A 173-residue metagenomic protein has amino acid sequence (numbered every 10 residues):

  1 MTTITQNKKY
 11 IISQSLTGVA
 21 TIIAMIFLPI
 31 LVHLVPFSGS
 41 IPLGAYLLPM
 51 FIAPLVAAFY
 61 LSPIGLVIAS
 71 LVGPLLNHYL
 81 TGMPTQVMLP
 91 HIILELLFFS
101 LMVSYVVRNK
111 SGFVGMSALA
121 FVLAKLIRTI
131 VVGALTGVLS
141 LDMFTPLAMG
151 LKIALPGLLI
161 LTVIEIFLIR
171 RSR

Functional and structural regions predicted by a protein language model:
M1-Q6, I169-R173: Short, charged juxtamembrane terminal tails flanking transmembrane helices
T2-A58, I64-G65: Hydrophobic transmembrane alpha-helices
Y10-I22, L47-F51, L66, M88 (+4 more regions): Residue-level signature of transmembrane alpha-helical entry/exit and packing/kink sites in multi-pass membrane
M25, P29, A58, N77-T81 (+3 more regions): Structural signal for membrane-spanning alpha-helices in multi-pass inner-membrane proteins, emphasizing helix cores
H33-G44, Q86-P90, Y105-R173: Membrane-embedded alpha-helical hairpins and interfacial helices in multi-pass inner-membrane proteins
V56-S70, V107-F113: Membrane-helix interface "capping/anchor" motifs
G65-L76, V114-A124: Central hydrophobic cores of alpha-helical transmembrane segments in multi-pass integral membrane proteins
V67-S104: Helix-adjacent hinge/juxtasegments
